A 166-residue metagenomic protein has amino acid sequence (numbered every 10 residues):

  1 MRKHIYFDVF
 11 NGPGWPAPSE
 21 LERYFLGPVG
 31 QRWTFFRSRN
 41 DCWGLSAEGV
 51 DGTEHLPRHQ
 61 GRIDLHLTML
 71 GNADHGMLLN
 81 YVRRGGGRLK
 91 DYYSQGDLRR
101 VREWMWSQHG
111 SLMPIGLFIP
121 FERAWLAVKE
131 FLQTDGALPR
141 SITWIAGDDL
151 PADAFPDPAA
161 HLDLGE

Functional and structural regions predicted by a protein language model:
M1-C42, Y81-E166: Acidic, proline/glycine-rich low-complexity IDRs
T34-G86: Amphipathic, interaction-prone secondary-structure segments
